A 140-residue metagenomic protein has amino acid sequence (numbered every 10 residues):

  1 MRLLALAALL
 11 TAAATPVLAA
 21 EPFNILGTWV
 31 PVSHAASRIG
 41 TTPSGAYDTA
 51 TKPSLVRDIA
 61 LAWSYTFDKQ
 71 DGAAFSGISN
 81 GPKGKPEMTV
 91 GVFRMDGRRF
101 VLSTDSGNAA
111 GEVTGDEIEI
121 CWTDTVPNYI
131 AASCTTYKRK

Functional and structural regions predicted by a protein language model:
M1-R2, A20: Absolute protein N-terminus
L3-A14: Sec-dependent N-terminal signal peptides
T15-A19: Sec/Tat signal peptide C-region and signal peptidase I cleavage site
A20-A74, Y129-C134: Short, solvent-exposed loop/hinge segments that bridge or flank secondary-structure elements
V30, I78, C121-T123: Residue-level recognition of well-ordered beta-strand positions that form the cores of beta-sheet-rich folds across
A35-S37, I59-D116: Contiguous, well-ordered beta-strand patches that form the walls/edges of small beta-barrel/beta-sandwich domains
A36, T41-T42, P86-V92, E117-K140: Edge beta-strand at a domain terminus
